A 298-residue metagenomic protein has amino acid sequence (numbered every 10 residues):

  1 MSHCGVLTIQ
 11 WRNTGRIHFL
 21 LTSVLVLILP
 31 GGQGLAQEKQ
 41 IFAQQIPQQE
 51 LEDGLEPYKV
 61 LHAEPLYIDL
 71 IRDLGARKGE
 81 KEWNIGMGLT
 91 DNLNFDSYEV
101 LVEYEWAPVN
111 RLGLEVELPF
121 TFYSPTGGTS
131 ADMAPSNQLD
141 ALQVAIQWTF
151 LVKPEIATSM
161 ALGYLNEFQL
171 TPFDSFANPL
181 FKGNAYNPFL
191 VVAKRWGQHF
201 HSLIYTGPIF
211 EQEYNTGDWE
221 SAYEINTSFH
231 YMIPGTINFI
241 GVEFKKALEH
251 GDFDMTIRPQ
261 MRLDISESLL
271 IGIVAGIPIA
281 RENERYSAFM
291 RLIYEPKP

Functional and structural regions predicted by a protein language model:
M1-K59: Cleavable N-terminal export/targeting peptides
Q37-P298: Transmembrane beta-barrel domains of Gram-negative outer membranes and organellar outer membranes
